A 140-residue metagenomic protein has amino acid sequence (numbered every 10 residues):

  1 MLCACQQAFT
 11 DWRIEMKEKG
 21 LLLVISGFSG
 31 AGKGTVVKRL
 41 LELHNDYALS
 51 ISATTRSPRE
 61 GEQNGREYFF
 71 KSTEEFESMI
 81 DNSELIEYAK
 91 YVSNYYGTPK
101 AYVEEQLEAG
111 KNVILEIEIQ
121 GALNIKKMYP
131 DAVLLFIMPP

Functional and structural regions predicted by a protein language model:
C5-E15: Short, Lys/Arg-enriched N-terminal segments with co-localized hydrophobic residues within the first ~10-30 amino acids
E18-L23: Pre-Walker A (Motif I) flank of P-loop NTPase domains
S26-F28: P-loop (Walker A) phosphate-binding loop of NTP-binding proteins
A31: ATP-binding Walker
T35-L85: N-terminal phosphate/diphosphate-binding loop that engages ATP/GTP or pyrophosphate donors across diverse enzyme folds
E75-E84, T98-P140: ATP-dependent NMP and nucleoside kinases share a basic, alpha-helical "lid"
I86-V92: Flexible beta-alpha connector loops of hexameric P-loop NTPases
